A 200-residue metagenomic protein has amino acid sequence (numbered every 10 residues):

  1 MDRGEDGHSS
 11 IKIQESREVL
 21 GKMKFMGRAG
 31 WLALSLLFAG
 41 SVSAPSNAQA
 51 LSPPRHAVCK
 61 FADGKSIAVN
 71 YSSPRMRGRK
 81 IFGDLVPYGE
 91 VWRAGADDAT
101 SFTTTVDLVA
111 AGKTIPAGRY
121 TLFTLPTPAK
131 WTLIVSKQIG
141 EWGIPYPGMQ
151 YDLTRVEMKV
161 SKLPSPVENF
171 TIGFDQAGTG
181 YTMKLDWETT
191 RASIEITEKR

Functional and structural regions predicted by a protein language model:
M1-G27: N-terminal secretory signal peptides that target proteins for export/translocation
R3, G7-S9, S41, A48 (+1 more regions): Short linear motifs in intrinsically disordered/low-complexity regions
G30-S41: Bacterial N-terminal signal peptides
S46-P116, T121-R200: Targeting-peptide/extracellular-domain and disordered-appendage signature
